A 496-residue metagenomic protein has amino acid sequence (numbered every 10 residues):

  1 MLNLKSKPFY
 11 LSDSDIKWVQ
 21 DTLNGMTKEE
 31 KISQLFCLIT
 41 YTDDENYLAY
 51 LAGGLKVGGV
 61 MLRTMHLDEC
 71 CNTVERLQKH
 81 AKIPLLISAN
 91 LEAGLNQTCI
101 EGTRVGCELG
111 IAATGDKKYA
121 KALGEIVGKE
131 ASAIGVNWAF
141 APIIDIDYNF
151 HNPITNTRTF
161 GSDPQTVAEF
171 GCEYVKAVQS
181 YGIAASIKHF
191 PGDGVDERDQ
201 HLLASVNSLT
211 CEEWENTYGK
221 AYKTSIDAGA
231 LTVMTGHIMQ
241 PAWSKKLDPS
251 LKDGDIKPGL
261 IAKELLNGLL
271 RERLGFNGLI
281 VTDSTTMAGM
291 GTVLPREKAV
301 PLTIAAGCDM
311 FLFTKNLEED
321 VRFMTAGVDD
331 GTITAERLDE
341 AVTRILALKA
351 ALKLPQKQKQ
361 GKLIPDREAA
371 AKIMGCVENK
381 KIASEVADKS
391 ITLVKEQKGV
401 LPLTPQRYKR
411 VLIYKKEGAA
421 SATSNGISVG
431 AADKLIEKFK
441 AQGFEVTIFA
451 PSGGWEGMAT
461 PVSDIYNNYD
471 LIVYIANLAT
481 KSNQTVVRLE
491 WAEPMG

Functional and structural regions predicted by a protein language model:
M1, K5, L312, T392-G496: C-terminal non-catalytic regions of proteins with extracellular/luminal or membrane-system context
M1-E108, E396, N468-Y469, Y474-N477: N-terminal hydrophobic targeting/anchoring segments and the immediately downstream early-domain regions of hydrolases
Q34-E45, E108-A122, L203-T217, T286-L294: Active-site mouth loops of central-metabolism enzymes
C37, M61, A139-F140, S162 (+4 more regions): Conserved beta-strand positions in the central sheet of alpha/beta enzyme cores
I39-G54, A120-V127, A131, W214-Y222 (+2 more regions): Short, acidic/polar
L67-L86, K117-A133, T343, D388: Active-site-adjacent structural elements in enzyme catalytic domains
E69-L85, L95-Q97, S162-R337, R344: Second-shell residues forming the walls of enzyme active-site clefts
E336-L338, V342, L346-T392: Helix-enriched interaction subdomains in cytosolic or periplasmic regions, typified by TIR/SEFIR signaling/NADase cores
